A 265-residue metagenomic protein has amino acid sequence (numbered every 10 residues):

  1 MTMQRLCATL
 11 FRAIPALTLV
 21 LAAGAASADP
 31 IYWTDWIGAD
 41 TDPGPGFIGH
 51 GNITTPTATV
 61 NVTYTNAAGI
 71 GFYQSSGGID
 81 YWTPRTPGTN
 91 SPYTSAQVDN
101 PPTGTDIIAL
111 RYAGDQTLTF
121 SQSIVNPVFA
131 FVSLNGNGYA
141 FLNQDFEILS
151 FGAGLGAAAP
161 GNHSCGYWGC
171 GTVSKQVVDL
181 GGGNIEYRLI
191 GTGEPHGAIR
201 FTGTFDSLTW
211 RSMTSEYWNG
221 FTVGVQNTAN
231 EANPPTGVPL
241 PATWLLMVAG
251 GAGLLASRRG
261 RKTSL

Functional and structural regions predicted by a protein language model:
M1-T9, T263-L265: N-terminal secretory signal peptides that target proteins for export/translocation
D29-Y112, E147-E186: N-terminal targeting leaders for non-cytosolic proteins
G104-S121, G136-L142, P195-G197: Short beta-strands within extracellular/lumenal beta-sheet-rich domains
S121-V128: Extended extracellular/luminal ectodomain segments enriched in beta-structured repeat modules
G152-P235: Terminal, low-complexity interaction segments
P239-S257: A short, hydrophobic C-terminal helix/tail in secreted or cell-surface proteins
L255-L265: C-terminal membrane-anchoring or membrane-association module
